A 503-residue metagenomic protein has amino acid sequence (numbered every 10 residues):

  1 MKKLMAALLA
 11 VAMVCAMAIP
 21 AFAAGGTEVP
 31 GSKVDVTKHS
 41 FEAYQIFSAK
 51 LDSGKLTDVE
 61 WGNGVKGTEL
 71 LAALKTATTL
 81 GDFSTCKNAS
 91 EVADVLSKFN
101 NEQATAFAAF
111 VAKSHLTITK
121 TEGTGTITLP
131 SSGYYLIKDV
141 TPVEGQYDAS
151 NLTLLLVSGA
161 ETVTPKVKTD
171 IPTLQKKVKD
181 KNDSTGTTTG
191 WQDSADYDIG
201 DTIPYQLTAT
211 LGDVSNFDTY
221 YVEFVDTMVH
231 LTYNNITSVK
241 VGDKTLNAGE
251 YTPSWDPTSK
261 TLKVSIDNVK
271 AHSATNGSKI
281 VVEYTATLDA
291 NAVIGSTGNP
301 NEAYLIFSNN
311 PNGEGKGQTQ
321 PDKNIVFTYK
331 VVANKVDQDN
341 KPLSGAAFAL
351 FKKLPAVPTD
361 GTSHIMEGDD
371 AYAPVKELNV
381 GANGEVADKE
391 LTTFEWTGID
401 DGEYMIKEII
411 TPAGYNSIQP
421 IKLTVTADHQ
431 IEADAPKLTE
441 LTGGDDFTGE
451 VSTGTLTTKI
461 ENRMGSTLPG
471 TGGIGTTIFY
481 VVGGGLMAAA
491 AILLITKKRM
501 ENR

Functional and structural regions predicted by a protein language model:
K2-R503: Solvent-exposed loop/turn and edge beta-strand elements of beta-rich ligand-binding domains
